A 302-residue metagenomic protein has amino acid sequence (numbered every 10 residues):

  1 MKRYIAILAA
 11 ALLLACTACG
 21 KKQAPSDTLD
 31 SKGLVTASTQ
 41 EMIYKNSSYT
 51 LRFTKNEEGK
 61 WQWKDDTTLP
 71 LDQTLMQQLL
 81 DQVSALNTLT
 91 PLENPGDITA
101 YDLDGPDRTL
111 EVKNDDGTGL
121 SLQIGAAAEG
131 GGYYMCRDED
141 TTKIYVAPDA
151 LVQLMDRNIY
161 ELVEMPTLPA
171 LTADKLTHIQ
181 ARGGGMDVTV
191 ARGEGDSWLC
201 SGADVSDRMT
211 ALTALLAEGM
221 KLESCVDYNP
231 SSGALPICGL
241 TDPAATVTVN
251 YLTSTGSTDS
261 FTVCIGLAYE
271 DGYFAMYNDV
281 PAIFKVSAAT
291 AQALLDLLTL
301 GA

Functional and structural regions predicted by a protein language model:
M1-T17: Sec-dependent bacterial lipoprotein signal peptides
I5, C19-A302: A short-motif feature that recognizes glycine-rich, charge-decorated loops that bind or process nucleotide phosphates
